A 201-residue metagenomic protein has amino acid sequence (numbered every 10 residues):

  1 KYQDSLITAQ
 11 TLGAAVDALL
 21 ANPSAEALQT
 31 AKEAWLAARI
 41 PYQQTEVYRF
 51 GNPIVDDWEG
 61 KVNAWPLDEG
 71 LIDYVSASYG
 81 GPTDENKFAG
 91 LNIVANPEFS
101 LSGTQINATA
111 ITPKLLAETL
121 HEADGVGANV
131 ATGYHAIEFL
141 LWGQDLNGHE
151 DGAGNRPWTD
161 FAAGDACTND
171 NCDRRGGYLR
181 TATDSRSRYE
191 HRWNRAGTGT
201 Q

Functional and structural regions predicted by a protein language model:
K1-Q201: Mature extracytoplasmic or organellar-lumen-exposed domains after removal of signal/transit peptides
